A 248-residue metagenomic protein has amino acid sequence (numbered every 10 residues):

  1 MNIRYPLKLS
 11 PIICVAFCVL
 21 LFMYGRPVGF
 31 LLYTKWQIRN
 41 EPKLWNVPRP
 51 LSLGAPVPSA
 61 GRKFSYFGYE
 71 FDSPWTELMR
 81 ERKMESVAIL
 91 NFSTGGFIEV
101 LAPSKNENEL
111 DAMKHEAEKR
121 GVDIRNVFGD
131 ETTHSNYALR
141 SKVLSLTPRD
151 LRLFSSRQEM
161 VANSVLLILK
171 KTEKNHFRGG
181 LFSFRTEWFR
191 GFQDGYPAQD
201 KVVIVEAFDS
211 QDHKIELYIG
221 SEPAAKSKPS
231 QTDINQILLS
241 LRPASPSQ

Functional and structural regions predicted by a protein language model:
M1, I13, F17, W36 (+5 more regions): Residue-level marker of intrinsically disordered, low-complexity segments enriched for small/polar residues
N2-M113, Y196-A198, S210-Q211, Y218-Q248: N-terminal targeting sequences that direct proteins away from the cytosol to non-cytosolic compartments
L21, G25, F64, N91-F92 (+6 more regions): Compositionally biased, low-complexity repeat tracts
A88-S156: A short acidic-to-branched-hydrophobic micro-motif
N126-S210: Signature of long, low-cysteine stretches enriched in small and polar/charged residues
T172, G180, L217-Y218, L241: Generic beta-strand hydrophobic packing signal
